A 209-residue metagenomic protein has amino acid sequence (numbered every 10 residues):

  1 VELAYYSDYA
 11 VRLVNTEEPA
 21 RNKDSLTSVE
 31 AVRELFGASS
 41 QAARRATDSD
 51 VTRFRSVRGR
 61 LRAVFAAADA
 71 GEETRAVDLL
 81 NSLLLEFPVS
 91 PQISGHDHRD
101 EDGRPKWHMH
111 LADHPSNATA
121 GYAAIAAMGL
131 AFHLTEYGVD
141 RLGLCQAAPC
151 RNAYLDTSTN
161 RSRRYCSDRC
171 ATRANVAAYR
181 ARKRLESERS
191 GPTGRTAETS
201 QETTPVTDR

Functional and structural regions predicted by a protein language model:
V1-L144, A148-D156, E186-R209: Short helix-coil boundary/hinge micro-motifs
G143-Q146, S162, R180: A structural preference for long, well-packed, hydrophobic secondary-structure segments
C150, A171, N175: Residue-level recognition of oxygen-bearing side chains
R161-A171: Cysteine-rich micro-motifs
R164, R184-S187: Short, highly charged low-complexity linear segments
A174-R184: Short metal-binding segments enriched for Cys and/or His
